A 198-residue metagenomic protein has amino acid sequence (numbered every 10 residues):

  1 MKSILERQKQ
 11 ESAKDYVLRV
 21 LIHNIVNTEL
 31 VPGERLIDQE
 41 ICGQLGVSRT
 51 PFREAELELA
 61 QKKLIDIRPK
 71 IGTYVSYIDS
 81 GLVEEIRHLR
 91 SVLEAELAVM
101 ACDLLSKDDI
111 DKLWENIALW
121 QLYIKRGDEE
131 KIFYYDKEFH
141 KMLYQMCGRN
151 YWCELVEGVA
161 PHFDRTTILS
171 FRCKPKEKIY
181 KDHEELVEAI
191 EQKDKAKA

Functional and structural regions predicted by a protein language model:
M1-D103, D109, Q145: Short linear motifs at protein or domain termini
S12, I110-D111, K174-K178: Short helix-capping and inter-helix turn/linker motifs at the boundaries of alpha-helical repeat units
V26-N27, G148, E191-Q192: Residues at helix-coil transition
Q61-D66, V159-P161, P175-E177: Mobile beta-alpha loop/short-helix "lid" or hinge segments that flank ligand
D66-R68, D136, K178-Y180: Short, flexible turn/loop "capping" segments at secondary-structure junctions
I86, D103-I168, K181-A189, K197: Conserved amphipathic alpha-helical segments that form helical-bundle/coiled-coil interaction surfaces
